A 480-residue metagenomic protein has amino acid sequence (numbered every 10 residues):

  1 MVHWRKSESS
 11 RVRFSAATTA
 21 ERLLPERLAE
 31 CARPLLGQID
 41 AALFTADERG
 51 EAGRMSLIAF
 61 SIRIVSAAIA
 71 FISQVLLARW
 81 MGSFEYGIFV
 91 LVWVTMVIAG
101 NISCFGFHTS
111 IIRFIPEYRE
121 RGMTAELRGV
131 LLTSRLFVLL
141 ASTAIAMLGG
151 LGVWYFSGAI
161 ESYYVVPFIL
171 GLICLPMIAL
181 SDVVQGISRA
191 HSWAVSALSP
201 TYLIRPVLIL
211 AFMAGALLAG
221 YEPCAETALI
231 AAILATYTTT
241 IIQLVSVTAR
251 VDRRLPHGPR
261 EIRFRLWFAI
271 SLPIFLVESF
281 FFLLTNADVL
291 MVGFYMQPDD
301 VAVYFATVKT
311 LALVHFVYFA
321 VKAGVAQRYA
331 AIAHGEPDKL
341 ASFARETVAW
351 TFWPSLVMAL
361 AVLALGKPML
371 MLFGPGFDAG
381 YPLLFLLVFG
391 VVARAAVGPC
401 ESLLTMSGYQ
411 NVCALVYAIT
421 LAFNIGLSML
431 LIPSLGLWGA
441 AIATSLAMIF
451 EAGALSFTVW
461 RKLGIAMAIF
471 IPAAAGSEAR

Functional and structural regions predicted by a protein language model:
M1-I69, L127, L132, R260-V277 (+3 more regions): N-terminal membrane topogenesis motif
E21, P25-I39, E48, L136-L276 (+1 more regions): Hydrophobic transmembrane helix module of multi-pass membrane transport proteins
E21-Q38, E51-T109, A146-G150, C174 (+2 more regions): Signature of the first transmembrane helix
F44, E48-R49, W154-G171, P298-D300 (+3 more regions): Interfacial segments at transmembrane-helix termini and the short loops linking adjacent helices
M55-Q74, T201-R205, A228-V251, G258-Q327 (+2 more regions): Transmembrane helical elements of multi-pass membrane transporters/channels
R79-E85, H191-S196, V207-I241, V245 (+7 more regions): Membrane-interface helix-loop junctions in multi-pass transport and translocation proteins
F105-E120, A190, L311-G335, A341-A344 (+1 more regions): Helix-loop junctions and terminal segments of transmembrane helices in multi-pass membrane transport/translocation
M177-T201, F389-V416, V459: Membrane-interface junctions at transmembrane-helix termini in multi-pass inner-membrane proteins
